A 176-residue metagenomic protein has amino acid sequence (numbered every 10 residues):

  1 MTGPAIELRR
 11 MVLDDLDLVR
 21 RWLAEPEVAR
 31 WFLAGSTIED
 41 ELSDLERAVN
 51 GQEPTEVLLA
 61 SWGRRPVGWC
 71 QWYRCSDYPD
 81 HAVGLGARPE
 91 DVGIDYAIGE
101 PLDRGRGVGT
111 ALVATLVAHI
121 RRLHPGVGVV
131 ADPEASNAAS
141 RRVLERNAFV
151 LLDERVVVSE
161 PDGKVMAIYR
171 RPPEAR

Functional and structural regions predicted by a protein language model:
M1-A5, R10-E46, R176: A short, well-structured alpha-helix characteristic of acyl/acetyltransferase catalytic modules
V19-L23, I94, V113, I120: Hydrophobic alpha-helical core bundles mediating ligand binding, dimerization, or RNAP-core interactions
D44-G93, A97-D103, P173: Acetyl-CoA-dependent GNAT
Q71, S76-D77, D132, V150-V165: Conserved catalytic-core motifs of GNAT/GCN5-like acyltransferases
R88-E90, E154-R176: C-terminal "cap" of GNAT-fold acetyltransferases
G105-I120, R142-R146: Conserved acetyl-CoA-binding loop-helix of GNAT-fold acetyltransferases
R122-D132: Conserved GNAT acetyl-CoA-binding A-motif
